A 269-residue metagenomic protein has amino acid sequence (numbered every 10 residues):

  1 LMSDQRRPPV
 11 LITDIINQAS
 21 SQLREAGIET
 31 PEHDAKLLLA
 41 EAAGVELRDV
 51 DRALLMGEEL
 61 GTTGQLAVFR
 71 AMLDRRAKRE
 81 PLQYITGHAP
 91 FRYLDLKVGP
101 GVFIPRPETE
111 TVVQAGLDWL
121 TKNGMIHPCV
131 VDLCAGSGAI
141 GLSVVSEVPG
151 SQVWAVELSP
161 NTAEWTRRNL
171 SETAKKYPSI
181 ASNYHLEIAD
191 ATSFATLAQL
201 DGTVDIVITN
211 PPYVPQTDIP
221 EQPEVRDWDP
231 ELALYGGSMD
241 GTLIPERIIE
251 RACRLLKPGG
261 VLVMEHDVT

Functional and structural regions predicted by a protein language model:
M2-M56: Non-catalytic accessory regions of SAM-dependent methyltransferases
E32, A40-D118: Conserved AdoMet
L38, V207-N210, R226: Hydrophobic beta-strand segment of the Class I
K97, S238-T269: Conserved Class I SAM-dependent methyltransferase catalytic core
E108-P220: Conserved SAM/SAH cofactor-binding pocket of Class I
G116, V144, V225, I248-A252: Class I S-adenosylmethionine-dependent transferase superfamily signal
P212-I244: Mobile active-site "lid"/loop adjacent to the S-adenosyl-L-methionine
